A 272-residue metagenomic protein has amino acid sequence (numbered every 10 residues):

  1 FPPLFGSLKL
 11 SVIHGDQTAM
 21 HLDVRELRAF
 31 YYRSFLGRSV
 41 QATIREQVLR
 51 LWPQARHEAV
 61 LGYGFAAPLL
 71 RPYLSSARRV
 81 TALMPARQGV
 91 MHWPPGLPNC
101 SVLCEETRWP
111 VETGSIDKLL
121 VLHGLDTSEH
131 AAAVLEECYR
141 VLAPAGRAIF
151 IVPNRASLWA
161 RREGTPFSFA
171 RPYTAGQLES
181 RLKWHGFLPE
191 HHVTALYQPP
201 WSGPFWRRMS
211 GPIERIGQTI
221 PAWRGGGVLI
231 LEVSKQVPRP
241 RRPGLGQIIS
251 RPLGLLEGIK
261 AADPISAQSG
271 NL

Functional and structural regions predicted by a protein language model:
I13-Q54: Class I SAM-dependent methyltransferase Rossmann-like catalytic core, especially the SAM/SAH-binding loop
Q54-W109: Class I SAM-dependent methyltransferase SAM/SAH-binding core
D117-H130: A short SAM/SAH-binding and catalytic strip from SAM-dependent methyltransferases
A132-R147: A short glycine-rich, Lys/Arg-flanked "PGG" loop and its adjoining helix->strand segment in the class I
R147-P172: Conserved class I S-adenosyl-L-methionine
S168-H192, L196: Short alpha-helix
E190-R215, R224-G226: Conserved catalytic loop of SAM-dependent methyltransferase domains
R215-L272: C-terminal lobe and adjacent flexible extensions of AdoMet/dcAdoMet transferase-like proteins
